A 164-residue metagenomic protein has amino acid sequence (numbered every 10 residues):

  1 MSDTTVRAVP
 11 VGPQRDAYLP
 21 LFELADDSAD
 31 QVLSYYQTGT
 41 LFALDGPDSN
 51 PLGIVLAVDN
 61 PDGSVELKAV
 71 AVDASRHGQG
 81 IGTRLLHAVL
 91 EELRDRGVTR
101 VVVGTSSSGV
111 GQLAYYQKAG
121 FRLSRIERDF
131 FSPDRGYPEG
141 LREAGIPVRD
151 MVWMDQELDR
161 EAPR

Functional and structural regions predicted by a protein language model:
V6-S75, T83-H87, E127, E157-D159: Acetyl-CoA-dependent GNAT
A29-V32, P138-G145: Short, P/G- and charge-enriched loop/turn segments at secondary-structure junctions
G39-L41, V148-W153: Short hydrophobic/aromatic beta-strand or adjacent loop that forms the aromatic wall/cage of a ligand/substrate-binding
V72, G78-E91, V103, A114-K118: Conserved acetyl-CoA-binding loop-helix of GNAT-fold acetyltransferases
L93-S106: Conserved GNAT acetyl-CoA-binding A-motif
R96, K118-A119: Structural motif
V103-L113, S124, R128-D134: Conserved beta-strand-loop-alpha-helix junction that forms the acyl-donor binding cleft
E127-D129, P138-G140, V152-P163: Acyl-donor-binding surface of acyltransferase catalytic domains
